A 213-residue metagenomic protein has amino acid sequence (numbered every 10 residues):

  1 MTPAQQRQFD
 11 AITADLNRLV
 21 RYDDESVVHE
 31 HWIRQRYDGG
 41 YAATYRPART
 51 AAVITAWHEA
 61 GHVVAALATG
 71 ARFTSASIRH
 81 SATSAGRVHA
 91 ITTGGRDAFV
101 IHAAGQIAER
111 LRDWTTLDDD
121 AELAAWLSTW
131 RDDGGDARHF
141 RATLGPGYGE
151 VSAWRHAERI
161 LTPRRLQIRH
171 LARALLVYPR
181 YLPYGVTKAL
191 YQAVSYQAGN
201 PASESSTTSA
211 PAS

Functional and structural regions predicted by a protein language model:
T2-S213: Soluble catalytic regions of large protease machineries
